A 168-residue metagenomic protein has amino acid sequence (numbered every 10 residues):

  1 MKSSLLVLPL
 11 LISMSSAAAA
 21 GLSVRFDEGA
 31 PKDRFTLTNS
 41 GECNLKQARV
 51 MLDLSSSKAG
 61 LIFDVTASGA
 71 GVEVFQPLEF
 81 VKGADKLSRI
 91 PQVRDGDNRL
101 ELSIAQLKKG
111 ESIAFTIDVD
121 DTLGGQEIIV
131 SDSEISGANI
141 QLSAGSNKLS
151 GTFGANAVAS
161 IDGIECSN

Functional and structural regions predicted by a protein language model:
S4-M14: Sec-dependent N-terminal signal peptides
A17-E28, N44: Low-complexity, acidic Ser/Thr/Pro/Gly-rich terminal tails and inter-domain linkers that flank the onset of structured
E28-R34: Short, solvent-exposed loop/turn segments enriched in Ser/Thr/Gly
G29, S55-S57, D120: Solvent-exposed coil/turn segments that connect beta secondary-structure elements in extracytoplasmic/periplasmic
T36-S40: Short edge beta-strand/loop segments characteristic of extracellular beta-sandwich folds
C43-T116: Structured domain cores in non-transmembrane regions
L100-S103, I113-D121, D132-I140: Internal, hydrophobic beta-strand segments that form the core of beta-sheet-rich folds
Q126-N168: Glycine-rich, aromatic-bearing surface loops/beta-hairpins
